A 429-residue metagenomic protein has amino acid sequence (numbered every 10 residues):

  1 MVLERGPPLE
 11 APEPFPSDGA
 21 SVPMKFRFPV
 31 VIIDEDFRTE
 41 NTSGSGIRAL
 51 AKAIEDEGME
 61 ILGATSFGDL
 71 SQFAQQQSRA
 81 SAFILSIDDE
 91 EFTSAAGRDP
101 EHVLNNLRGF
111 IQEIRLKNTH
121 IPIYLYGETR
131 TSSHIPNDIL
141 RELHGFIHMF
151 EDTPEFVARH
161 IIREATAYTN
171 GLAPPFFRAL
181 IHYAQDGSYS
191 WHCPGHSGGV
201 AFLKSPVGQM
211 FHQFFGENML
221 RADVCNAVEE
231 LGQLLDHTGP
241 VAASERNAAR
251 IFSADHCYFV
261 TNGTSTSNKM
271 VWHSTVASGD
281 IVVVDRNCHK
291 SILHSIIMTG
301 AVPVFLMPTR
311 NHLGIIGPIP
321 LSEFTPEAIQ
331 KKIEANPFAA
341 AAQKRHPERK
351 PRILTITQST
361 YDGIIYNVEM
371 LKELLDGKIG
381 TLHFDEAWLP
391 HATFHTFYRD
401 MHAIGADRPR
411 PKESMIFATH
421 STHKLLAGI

Functional and structural regions predicted by a protein language model:
M1-F26: Short N-terminal or domain-adjacent regulatory/targeting segments
P8, G63-T65, G127-S132, P136-I161: Output/docking surface of receiver
G19-I54, M59-S66, F83, Y124 (+1 more regions): Conserved acidic segment of CheY-like receiver
D36-R38, L125-S132, D152-T153, A387-T396: Short beta-alpha junction loops
N41-R48, F67-S71, R79-H120, E128-H134: Conserved phosphotransfer microenvironments
A64-F67, F73-Q76, Q112, P136 (+3 more regions): Conserved PLP-enzyme active-site core in the AAT-like
N118, E155-R221, N226: Terpene synthase/cyclase
Q213-T266: Conserved N-terminal alpha-helix of the aminotransferase class I/II PLP-enzyme fold
